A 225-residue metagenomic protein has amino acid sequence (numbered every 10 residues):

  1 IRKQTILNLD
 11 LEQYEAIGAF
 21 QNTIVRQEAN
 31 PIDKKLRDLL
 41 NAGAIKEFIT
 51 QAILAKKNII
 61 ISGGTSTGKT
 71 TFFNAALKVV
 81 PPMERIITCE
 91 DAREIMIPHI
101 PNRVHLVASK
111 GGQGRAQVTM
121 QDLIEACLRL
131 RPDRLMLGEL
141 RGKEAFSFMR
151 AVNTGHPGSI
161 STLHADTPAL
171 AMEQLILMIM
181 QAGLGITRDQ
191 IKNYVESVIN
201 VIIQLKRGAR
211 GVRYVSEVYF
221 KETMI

Functional and structural regions predicted by a protein language model:
I1-K3, E12-A16, V118-M120, Q174-I176 (+1 more regions): Surface-exposed beta-strand edges and their flanking turn/coil or helix-capping segments
I1-L54: P-loop NTP-binding catalytic core
R2-Q4, L106-S109, K221: Generic beta-structure capping elements
T5-L7, E94, G111-G112, M224: Active-site/binding-pocket entry motifs
L9-D10, I97, A171, G211-Y214: Short active-site-adjacent structural elements
D38-A42, K46-S66, T71, A75-V198 (+1 more regions): Switch/coupling sub-region of P-loop NTPases
N193-I225: Conserved P-loop NTPase
